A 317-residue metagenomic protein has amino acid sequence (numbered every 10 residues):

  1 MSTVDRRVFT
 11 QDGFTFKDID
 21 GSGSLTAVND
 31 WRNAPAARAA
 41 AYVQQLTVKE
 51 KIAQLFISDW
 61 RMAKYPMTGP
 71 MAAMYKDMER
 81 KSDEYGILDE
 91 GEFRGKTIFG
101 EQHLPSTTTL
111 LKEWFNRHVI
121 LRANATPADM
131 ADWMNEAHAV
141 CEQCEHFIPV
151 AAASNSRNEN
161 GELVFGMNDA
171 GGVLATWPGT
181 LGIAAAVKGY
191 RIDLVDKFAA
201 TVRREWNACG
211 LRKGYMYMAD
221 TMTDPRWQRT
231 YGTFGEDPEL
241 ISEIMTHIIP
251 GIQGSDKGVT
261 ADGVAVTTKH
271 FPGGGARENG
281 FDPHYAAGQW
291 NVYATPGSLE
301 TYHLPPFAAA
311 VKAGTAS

Functional and structural regions predicted by a protein language model:
M1-S317: Glycoside hydrolase catalytic-domain context in secreted enzymes
